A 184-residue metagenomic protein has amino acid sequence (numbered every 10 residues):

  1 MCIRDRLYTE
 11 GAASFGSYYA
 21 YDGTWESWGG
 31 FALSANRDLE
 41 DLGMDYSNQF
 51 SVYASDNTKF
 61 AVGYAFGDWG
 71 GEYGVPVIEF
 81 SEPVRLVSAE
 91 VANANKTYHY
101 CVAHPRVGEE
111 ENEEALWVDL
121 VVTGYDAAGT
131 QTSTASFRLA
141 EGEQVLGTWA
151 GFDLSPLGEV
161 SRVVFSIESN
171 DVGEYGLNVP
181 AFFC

Functional and structural regions predicted by a protein language model:
M1-R6, F183-C184: Short, compositionally biased segments
R4-V77, S81: N-terminal targeting leaders for non-cytosolic proteins
E72, R85, L116-V118: Short loop/turn segments at connectors of secondary-structure elements within structured domains
G74, K96-T97, N170-D171: A short, flexible beta-alpha/helix-coil linker loop
S81-S88, E159-V160: Extended extracellular/luminal ectodomain segments enriched in beta-structured repeat modules
E90-G142: Extracellular ligand-binding interfaces
D119-C184: Terminal, low-complexity interaction segments
